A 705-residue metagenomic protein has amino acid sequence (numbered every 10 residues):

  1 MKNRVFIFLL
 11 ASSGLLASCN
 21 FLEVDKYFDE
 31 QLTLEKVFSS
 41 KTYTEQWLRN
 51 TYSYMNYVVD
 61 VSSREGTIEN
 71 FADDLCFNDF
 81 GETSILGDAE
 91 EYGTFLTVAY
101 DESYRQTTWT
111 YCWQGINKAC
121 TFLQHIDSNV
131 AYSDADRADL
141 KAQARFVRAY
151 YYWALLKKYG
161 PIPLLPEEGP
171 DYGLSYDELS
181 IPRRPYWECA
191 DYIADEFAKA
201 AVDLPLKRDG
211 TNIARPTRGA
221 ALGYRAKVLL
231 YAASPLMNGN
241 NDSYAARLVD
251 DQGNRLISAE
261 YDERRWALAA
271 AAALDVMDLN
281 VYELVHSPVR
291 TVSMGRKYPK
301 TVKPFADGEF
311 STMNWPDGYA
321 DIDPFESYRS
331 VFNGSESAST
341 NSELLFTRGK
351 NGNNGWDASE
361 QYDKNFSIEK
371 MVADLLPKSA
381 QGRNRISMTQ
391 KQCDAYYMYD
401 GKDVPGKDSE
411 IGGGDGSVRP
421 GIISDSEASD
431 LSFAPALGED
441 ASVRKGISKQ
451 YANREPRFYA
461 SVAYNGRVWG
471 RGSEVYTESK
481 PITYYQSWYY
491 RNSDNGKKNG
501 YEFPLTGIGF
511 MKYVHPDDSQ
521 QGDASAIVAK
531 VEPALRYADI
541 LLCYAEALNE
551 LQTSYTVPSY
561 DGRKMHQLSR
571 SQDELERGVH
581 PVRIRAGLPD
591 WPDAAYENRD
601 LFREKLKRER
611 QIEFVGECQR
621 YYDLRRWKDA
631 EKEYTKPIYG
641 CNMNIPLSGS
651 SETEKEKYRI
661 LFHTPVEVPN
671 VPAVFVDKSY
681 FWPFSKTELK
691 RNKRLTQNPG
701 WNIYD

Functional and structural regions predicted by a protein language model:
M1-D29: Bacterial Sec-dependent N-terminal signal peptides
S18-F21, C112-G115, Y192-A194, M277-D278 (+9 more regions): Long, intrinsically disordered, low-complexity segments
C19-E69, V292, L437, K449-A452 (+1 more regions): Membrane-proximal, proline-rich intrinsically disordered regions
K41, E45-R49, S53-V58, S63 (+8 more regions): Conserved, well-structured interaction surfaces
L156-K157, P163, V228-N240, E550-S554: Short coil/turn linking the two alpha-helices of tandem helical-hairpin repeats
Y172, L179-Y186, L236-A271, V531-R536 (+2 more regions): Acidic, serine/threonine/proline-rich low-complexity intrinsically disordered regions
R348, W356-V468: Segments forming glycine/polar-rich beta-alpha architectures that bind adenosine-containing cofactors
